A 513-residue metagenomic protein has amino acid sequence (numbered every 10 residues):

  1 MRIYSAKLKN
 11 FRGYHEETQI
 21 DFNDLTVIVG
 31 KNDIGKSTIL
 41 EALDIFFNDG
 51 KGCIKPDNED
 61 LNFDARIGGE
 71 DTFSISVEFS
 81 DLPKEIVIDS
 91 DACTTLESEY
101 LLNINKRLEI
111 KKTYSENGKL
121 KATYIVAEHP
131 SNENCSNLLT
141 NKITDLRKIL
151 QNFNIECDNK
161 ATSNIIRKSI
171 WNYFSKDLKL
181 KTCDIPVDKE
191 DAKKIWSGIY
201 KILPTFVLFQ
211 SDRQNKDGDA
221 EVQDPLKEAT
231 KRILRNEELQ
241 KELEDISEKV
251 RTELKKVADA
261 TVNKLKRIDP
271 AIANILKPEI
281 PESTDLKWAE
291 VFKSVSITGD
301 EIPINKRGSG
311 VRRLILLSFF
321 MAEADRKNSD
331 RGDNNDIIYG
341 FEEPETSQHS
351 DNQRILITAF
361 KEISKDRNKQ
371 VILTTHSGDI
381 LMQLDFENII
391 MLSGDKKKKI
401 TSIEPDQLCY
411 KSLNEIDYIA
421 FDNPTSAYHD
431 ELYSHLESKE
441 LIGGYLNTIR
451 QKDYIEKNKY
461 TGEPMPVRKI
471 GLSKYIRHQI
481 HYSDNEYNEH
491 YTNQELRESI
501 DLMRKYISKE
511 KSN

Functional and structural regions predicted by a protein language model:
M1-D49, C53-K55, A260, A289-Y418 (+1 more regions): Switch/communication elements of ASCE P-loop NTPase nucleotide-binding domains
T26, F79-P83, Y114-G118: Beta-strand elements of well-folded, non-transmembrane domains
E41-I104: Conserved P-loop NTP-binding catalytic core
E70-I75, K106-L108, G118, I202-F206 (+2 more regions): Short glycine-/polar-rich loops that comprise or flank the Walker A/P-loop and associated switch/sensor motifs
P83-D89, K119-T123, D217-A220, L381-Q383 (+1 more regions): Switch/connector loops and helix/strand junctions flanking conserved nucleotide-binding motifs in nucleotide-processing
D91-K231, I470, Y475-H478: Electropositive, glycine-dotted interaction segments that contact anionic polymers or phosphate-rich ligands
P186-A192, G198-V207, S211-Y339, G471-Y475: Extended helical coiled-coil dimerization/tether regions that scaffold and oligomerize large DNA-maintenance assemblies
K361-R367, G378-N513: RecA-like P-loop NTPase motor core
